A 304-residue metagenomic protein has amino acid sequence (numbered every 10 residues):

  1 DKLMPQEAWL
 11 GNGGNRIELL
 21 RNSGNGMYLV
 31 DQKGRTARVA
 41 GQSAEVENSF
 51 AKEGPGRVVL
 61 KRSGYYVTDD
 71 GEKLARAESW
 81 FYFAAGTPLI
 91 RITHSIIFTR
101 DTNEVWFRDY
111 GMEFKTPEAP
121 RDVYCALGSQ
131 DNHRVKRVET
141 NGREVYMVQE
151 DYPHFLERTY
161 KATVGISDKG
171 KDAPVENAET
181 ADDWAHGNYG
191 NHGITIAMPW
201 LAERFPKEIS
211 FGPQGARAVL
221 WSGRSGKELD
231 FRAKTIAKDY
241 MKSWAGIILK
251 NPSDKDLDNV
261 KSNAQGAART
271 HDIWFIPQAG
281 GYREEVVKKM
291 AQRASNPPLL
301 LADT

Functional and structural regions predicted by a protein language model:
K2-D303: Beta-strand/loop-rich accessory regions of lumenal/periplasmic or secreted enzymes, predominantly carbohydrate-active
